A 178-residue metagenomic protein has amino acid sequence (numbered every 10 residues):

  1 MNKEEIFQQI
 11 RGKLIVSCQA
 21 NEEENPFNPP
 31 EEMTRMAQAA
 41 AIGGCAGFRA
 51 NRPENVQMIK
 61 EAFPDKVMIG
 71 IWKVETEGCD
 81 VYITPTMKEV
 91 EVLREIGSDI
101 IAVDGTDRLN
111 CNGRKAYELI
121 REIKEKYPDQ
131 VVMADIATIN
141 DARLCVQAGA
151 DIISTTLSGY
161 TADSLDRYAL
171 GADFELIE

Functional and structural regions predicted by a protein language model:
M1-F27: N-terminal amphipathic alpha-helix/helix-capping segment at the start of soluble metabolic enzymes
R11-V16, F63-G78, K124-A137: Short beta-strand/loop segments at the ligand-binding rim of alpha/beta enzyme cores
Q19-N21, I42-G43, F48, W72-T76 (+2 more regions): Glycine-rich phosphate-binding active-site loops on the catalytic face of alpha/beta enzymes
F27-P30, R49-I69, D80-M87, G105-I123 (+2 more regions): Active-site-adjacent beta->alpha loops and helix N-cap segments on the catalytic face of soluble alpha/beta enzymes
E31-Q38: Short catalytic helix/loop segments, enriched in acidic residues and glycine and frequently bearing histidine
Q38-G44, I123-D129: Short, surface-exposed connector motifs at secondary-structure boundaries
A40, I59, L93, C145 (+1 more regions): Conserved, mostly hydrophobic/aromatic
